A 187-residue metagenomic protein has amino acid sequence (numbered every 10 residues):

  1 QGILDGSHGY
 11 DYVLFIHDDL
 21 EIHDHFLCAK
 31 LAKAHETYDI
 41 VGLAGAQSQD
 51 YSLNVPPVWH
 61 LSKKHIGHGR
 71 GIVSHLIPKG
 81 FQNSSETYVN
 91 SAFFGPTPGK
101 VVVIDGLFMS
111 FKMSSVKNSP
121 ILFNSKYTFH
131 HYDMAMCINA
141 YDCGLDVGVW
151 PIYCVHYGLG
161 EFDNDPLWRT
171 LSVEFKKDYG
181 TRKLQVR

Functional and structural regions predicted by a protein language model:
Q1-Y12: Active-site nucleotide-sugar/metal-binding loop of Leloir-type enzymes
I3, D18-D19, V41, K112 (+1 more regions): Generic structural signal for small/hydrophobic residues in well-ordered secondary structure, especially within
Y10, T37-I40, L145: Short, high-confidence coil segments that cap the C-terminus of an alpha-helix and link into the following beta-strand
Y10-E21: Short beta-strand-to-loop acidic/aromatic patch adjacent to the donor-nucleotide binding site
E21, H25-G71: Conserved donor NDP-sugar-binding/catalytic core segment of glycosyltransferases
G80-F111: A recurrent flexible, glycine/aromatic-enriched loop bordering the glycosyltransferase active site that acts as
V103, S125-R187: C-terminal catalytic/acceptor-binding lobe
N118-K126: Conserved nucleotide-sugar donor-binding catalytic segment
